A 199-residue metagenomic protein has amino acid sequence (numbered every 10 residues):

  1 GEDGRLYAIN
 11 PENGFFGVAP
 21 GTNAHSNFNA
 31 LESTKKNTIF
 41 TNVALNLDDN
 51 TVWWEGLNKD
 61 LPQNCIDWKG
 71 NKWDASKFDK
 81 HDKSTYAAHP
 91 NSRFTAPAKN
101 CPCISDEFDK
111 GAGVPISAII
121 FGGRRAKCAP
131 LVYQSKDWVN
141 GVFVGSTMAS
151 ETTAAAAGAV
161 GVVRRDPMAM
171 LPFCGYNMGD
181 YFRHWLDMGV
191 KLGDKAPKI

Functional and structural regions predicted by a protein language model:
G1-E2: Glycine-rich phosphate-binding P-loop
I9-N10: Class I SAM-dependent methyltransferase SAM-binding "motif I" and its flanking Rossmann-like core
F15: Acidic, His- and aromatic-enriched active-site or binding-groove loops in soluble protein domains that engage sugars
P20-N23, F28-I199: Conserved NTP phosphate-binding and transfer environment spanning the P-loop NTPase/kinase superfamily
